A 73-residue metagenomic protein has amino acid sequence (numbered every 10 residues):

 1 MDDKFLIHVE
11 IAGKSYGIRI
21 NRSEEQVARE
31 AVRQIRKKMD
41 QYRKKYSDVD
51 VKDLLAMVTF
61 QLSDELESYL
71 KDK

Functional and structural regions predicted by a protein language model:
M1-H8: N-terminal intrinsically disordered, cationic/polar leader segments that include organellar targeting peptides
D3, S23-E30: A generic short-segment signal for beta-strand/edge and adjacent turn/coil regions
S15-E25, R36, K44-M57: Amphipathic, hydrophobic secondary-structure cores in small proteins
R29-M39: A short, structured beta-strand/loop element
K38, Y42, Y69: Change "in soluble alpha/beta enzymes" to "in soluble alpha/beta proteins
D48, K52-L55, T59-K73: Long, hydrophobic or amphipathic alpha-helical segments
